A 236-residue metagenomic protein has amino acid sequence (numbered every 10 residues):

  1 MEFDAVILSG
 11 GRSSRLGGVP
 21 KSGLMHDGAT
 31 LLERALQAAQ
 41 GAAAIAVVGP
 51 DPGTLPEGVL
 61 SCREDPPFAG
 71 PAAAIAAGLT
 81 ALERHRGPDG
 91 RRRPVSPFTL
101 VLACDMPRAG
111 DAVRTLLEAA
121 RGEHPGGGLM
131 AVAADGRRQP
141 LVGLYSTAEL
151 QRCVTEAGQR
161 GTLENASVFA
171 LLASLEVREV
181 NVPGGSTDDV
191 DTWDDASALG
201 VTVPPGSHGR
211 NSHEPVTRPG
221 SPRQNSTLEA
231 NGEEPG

Functional and structural regions predicted by a protein language model:
M1, E164-G236: Conserved alpha/beta core of the MobA/IspD/sugar-nucleotide pyrophosphorylase nucleotidyltransferase superfamily
E2-S186, W193-D194: Nucleotide and nucleotide-moiety/phosphate-recognizing core
